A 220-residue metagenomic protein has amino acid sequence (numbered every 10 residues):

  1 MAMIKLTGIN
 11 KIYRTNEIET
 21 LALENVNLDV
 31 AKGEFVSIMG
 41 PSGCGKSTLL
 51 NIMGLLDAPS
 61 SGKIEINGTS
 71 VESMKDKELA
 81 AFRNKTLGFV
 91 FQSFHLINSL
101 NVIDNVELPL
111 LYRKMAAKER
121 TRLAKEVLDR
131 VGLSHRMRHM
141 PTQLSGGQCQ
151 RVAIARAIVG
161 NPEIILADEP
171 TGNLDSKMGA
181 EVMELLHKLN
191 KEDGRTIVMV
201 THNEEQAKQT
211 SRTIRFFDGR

Functional and structural regions predicted by a protein language model:
A2-F217: ABC family nucleotide-binding domain
